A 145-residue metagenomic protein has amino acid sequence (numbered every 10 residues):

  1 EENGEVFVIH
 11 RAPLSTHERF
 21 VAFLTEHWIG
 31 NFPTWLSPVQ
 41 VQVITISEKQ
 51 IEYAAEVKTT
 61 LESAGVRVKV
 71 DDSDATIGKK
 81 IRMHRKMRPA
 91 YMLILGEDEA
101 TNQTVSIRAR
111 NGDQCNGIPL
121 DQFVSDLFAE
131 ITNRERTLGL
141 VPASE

Functional and structural regions predicted by a protein language model:
E1-E145: NTP/phosphate- and nucleic-acid-binding module
